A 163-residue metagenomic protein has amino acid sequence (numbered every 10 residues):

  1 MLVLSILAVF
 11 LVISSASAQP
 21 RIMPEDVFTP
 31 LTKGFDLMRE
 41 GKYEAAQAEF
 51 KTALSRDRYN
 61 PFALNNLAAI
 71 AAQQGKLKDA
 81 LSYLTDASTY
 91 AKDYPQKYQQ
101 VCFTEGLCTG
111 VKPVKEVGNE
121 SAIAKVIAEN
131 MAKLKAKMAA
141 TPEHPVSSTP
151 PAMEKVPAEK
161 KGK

Functional and structural regions predicted by a protein language model:
P24-M38, N65: Alpha-helical tetratricopeptide repeat
